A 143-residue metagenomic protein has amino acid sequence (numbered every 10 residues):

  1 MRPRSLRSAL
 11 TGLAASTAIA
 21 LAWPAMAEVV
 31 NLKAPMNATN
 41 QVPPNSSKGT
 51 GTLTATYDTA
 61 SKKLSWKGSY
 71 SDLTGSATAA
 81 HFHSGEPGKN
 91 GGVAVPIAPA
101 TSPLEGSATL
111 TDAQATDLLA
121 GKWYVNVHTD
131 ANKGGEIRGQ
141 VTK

Functional and structural regions predicted by a protein language model:
R2-S5, G12, T17, L21-A80 (+1 more regions): Metal-centered catalytic cores of metalloenzymes
